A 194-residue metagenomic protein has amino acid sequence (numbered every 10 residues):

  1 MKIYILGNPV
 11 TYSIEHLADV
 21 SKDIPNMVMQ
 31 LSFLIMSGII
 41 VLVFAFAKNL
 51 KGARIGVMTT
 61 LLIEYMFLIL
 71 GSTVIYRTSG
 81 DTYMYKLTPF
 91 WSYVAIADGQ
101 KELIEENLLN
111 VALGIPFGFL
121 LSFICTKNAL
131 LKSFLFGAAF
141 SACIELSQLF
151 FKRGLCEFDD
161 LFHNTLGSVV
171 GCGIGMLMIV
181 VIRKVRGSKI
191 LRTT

Functional and structural regions predicted by a protein language model:
K2-K152, F158, C172, M176-T194: Bulky hydrophobic segments
E157-D159, H163: Short, non-helical or kinked segments that cap or interrupt transmembrane helices
